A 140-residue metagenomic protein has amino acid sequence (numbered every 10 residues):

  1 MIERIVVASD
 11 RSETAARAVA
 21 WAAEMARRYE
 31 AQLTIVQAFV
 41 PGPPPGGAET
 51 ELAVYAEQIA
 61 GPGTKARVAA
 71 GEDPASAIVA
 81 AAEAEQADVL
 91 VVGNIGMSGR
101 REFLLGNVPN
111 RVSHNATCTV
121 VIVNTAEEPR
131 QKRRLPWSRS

Functional and structural regions predicted by a protein language model:
M1, T14, P41, E57-V92 (+2 more regions): Structural beta-alpha unit
M1-A53, Q58-T64, S140: Small/aliphatic-rich secondary-structure junction motif
R17, D73, N107: Short, conserved clusters of charged catalytic residues that mark active-site and nucleotide-handling motifs
A18, P45-G47, A77-V79, E102-F103 (+1 more regions): Short, well-ordered secondary-structure micro-motifs
W21, A77, R111: Alpha-helical scaffold segments in soluble metabolic enzymes
A26, I59, A82, V112-S113: A generic structural signal for well-ordered alpha-helical segments
Q37, V68-A70, N124: Residue-level recognition of beta-strand->loop/alpha-helix junctions
E83-S140: Gly/Ser-rich helix-loop-strand patches that form or flank binding pockets for ribonucleotide-derived cofactors
